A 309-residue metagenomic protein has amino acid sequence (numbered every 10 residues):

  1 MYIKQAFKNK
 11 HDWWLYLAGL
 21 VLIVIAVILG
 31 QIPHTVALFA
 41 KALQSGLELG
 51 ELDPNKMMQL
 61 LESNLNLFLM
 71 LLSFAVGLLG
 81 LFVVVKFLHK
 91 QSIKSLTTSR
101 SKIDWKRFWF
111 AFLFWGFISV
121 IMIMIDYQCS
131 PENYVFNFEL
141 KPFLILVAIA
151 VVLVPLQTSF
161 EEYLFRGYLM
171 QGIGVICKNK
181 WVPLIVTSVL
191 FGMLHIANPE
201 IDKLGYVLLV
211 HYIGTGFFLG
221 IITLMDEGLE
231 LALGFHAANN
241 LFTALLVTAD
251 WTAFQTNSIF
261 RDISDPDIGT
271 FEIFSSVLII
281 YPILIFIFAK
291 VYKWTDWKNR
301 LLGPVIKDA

Functional and structural regions predicted by a protein language model:
M1-S92, S258-A309: N-terminal, membrane-interfacial amphipathic/helix-forming hydrophobic leader that caps and precedes the first
D12-G19, E62, N66-M70, F74 (+9 more regions): Residue-level signature of transmembrane alpha-helical entry/exit and packing/kink sites in multi-pass membrane
G19-V36, S73, F114-I118, G228-T243: Hydrophobic alpha-helical membrane-insertion segments
L29, G80, I121, L169 (+1 more regions): Hydrophobic/aromatic residues in alpha-helical transmembrane segments
Q44, E132, A253-T256: Juxtamembrane transmembrane-helix termini
E51-N64, F68-L71, I93-F160, M170-Q171 (+1 more regions): Juxtamembrane helix-loop-helix connectors linking adjacent transmembrane helices in multi-pass membrane enzymes
S73-V84, F112-I123, I185-V189: Hydrophobic alpha-helical transmembrane segments of multi-pass integral membrane proteins
V147-A309: Transmembrane helix-loop-helix hairpins at the membrane interface of multi-pass integral membrane proteins
